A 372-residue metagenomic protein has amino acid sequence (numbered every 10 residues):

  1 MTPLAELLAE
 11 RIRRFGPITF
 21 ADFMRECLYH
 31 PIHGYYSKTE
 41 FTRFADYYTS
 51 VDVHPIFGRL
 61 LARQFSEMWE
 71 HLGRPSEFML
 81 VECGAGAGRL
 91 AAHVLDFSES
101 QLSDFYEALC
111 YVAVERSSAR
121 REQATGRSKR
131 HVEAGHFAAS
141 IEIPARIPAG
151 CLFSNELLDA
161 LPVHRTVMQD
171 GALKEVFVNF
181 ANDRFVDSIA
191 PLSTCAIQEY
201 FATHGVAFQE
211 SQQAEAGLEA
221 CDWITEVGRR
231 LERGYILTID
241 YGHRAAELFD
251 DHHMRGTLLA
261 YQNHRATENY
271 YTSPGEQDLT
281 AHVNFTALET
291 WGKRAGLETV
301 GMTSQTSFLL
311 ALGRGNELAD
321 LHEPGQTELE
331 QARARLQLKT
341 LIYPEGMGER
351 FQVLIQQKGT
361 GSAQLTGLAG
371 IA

Functional and structural regions predicted by a protein language model:
M1-C83, A87-P148, S307-L310, N316 (+2 more regions): Rossmann-like AdoMet
C27, L152, L288: A residue-level signal for conserved active-site and pocket-lining positions in enzyme catalytic cores
G88, R121, L161-P162, A246: Conserved protein kinase catalytic core
L95, T125-G126, V163-V167, F249-D251: Short amphipathic alpha-helical segments
S118, L158, H243: Short, glycine/acidic-enriched loop or turn micro-motifs at the edges of active sites
A149-G150, G234: Conserved acidic residues
C151-E199, H252-Y261: A mobile, often basic/glycine-rich helix-loop segment that functions as the active-site lid/recognition loop
E199-A372: Long, Lys/Arg- and hydrophobic-enriched amphipathic alpha-helices
